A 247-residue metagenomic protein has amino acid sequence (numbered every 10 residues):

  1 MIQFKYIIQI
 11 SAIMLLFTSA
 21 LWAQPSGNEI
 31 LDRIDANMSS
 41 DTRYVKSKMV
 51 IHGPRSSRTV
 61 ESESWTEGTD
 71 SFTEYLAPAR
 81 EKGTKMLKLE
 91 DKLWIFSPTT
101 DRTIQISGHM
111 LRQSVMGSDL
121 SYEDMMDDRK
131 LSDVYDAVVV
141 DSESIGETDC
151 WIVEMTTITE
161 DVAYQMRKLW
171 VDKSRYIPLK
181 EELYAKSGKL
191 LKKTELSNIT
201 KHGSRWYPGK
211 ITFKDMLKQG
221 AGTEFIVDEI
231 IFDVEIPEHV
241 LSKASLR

Functional and structural regions predicted by a protein language model:
M1-S11: Bacterial N-terminal signal peptides that target proteins for export
Q9-S19: Bacterial N-terminal signal peptides
W22-Y44, K48-V50, S57-R58, K85 (+4 more regions): Flexible, processing/modification-adjacent segments and terminal tails in exported/periplasmic/extracellular proteins
I34, S62-W65, L196-K201: Extended lipid/amphipathic-ligand handling interfaces
R43, S47, S71-T73, E181 (+1 more regions): One face of beta-strands
S47-R80: N-terminal, post-signal-peptide region of Sec/Tat-exported proteins
D70-S71, L93, T103, P178: Hydrophobic residues embedded in beta-strands of well-ordered beta-sheets
R102, M126, T148-K243: Gly/Pro-enriched, hydrophobic low-complexity segments that function as extracytoplasmic propeptides/linkers
